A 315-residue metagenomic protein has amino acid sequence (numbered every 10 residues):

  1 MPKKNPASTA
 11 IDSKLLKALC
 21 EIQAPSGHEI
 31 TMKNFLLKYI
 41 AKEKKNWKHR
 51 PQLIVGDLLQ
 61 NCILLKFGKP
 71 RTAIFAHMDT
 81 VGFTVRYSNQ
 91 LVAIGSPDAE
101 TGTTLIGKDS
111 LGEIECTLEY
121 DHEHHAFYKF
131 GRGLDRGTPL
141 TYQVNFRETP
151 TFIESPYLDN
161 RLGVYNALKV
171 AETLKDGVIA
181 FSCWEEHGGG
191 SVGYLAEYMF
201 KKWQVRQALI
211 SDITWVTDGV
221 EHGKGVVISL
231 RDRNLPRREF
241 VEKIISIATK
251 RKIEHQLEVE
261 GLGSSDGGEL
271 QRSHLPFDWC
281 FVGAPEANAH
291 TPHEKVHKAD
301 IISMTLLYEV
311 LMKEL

Functional and structural regions predicted by a protein language model:
M1-L315: N-terminal hydrophobic/helix-forming segments and targeting peptides
